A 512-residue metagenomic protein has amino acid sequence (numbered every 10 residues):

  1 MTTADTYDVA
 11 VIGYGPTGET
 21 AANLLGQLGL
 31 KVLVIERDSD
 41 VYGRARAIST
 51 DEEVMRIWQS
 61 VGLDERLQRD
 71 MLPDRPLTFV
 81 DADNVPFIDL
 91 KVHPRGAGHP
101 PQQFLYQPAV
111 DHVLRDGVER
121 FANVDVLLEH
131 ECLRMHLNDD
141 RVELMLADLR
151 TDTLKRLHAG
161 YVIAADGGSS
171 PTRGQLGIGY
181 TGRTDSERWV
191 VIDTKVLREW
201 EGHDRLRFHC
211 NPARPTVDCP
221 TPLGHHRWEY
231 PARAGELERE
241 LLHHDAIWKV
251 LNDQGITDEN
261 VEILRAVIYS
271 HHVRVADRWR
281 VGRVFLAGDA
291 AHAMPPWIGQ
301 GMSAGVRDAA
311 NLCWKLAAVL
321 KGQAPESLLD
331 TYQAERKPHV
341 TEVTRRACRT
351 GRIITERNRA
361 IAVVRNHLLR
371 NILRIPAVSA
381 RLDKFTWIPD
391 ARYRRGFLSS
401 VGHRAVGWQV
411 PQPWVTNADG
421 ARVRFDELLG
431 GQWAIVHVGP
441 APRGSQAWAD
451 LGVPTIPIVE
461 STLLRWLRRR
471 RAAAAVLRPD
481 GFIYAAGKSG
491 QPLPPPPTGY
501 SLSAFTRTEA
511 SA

Functional and structural regions predicted by a protein language model:
T2-D8, I12, Q27-L28, R37 (+5 more regions): Helical substrate-recognition/capping region of FAD-dependent monooxygenase/halogenase enzymes
D5-Y7, T151-Y161: Core beta-strand elements of the Rossmann-like FAD/NAD(P) dinucleotide-binding domain in flavoenzyme oxidoreductases
G18: N-terminal Rossmann-fold NAD(P) dinucleotide-binding loop
G26-R46: Glycine-rich FAD pyrophosphate-binding loop
R46-E119: Active-site-adjacent segment of FAD-dependent monooxygenases/related oxidoreductases
R115-G117, V124, Y161, A165-H271 (+1 more regions): Conserved FAD-binding catalytic core of PHBH/FMO-like flavoproteins
L128-V142: A conserved short coil-to-beta-strand element within the FAD-binding core of flavoproteins
E240-A304, A324, R346, D390-A391: FAD/FMN-dependent oxidoreductases across multiple families
